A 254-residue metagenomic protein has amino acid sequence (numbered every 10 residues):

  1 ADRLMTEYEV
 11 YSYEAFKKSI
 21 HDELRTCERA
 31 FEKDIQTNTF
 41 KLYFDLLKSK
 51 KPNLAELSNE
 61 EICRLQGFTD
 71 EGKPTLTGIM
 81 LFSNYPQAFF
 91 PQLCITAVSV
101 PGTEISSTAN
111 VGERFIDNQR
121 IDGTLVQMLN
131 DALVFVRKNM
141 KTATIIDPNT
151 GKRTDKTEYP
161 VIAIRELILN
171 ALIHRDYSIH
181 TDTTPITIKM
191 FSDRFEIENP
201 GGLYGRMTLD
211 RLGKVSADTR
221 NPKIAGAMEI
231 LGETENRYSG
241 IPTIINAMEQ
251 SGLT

Functional and structural regions predicted by a protein language model:
A1-A163, I168-T254: Conserved N-terminal catalytic/coupling substructures associated with nucleotide/phosphate chemistry
